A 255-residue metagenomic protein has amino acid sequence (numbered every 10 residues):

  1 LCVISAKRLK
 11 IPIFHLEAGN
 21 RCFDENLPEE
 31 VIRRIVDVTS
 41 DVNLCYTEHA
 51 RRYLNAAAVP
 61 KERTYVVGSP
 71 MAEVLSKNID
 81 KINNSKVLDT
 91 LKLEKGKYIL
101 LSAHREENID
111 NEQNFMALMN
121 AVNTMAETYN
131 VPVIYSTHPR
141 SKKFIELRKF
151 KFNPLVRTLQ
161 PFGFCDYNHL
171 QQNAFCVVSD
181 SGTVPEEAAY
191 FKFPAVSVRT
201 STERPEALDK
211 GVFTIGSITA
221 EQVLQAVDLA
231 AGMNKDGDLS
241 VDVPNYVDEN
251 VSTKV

Functional and structural regions predicted by a protein language model:
L1-V131, Y135-S136, S141-V255: Nucleotide-activated sugar donor-binding and catalytic core shared by glycosyltransferases and related lipid-linked
